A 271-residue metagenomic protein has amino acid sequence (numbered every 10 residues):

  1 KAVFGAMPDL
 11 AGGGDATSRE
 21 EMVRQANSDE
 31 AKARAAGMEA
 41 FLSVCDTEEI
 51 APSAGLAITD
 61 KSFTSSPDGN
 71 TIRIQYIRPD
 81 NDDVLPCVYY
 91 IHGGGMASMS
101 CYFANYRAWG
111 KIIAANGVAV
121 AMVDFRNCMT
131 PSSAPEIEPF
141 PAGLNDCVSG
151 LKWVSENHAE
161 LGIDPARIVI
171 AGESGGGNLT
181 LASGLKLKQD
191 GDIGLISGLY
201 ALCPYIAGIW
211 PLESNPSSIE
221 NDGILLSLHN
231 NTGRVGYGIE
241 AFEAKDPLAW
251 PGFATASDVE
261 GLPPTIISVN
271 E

Functional and structural regions predicted by a protein language model:
V3-N27, L42-E271: Alpha/beta-hydrolase superfamily serine-hydrolase fold, recognizing
K32-C45: Short, basic/low-complexity N-terminal boundary segments at the transition from targeting/disordered tails
